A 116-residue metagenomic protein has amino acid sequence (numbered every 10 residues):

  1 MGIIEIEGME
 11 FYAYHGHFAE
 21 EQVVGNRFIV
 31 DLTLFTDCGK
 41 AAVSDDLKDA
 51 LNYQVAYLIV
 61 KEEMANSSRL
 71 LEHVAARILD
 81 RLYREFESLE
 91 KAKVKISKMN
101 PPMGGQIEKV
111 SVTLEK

Functional and structural regions predicted by a protein language model:
M1-K116: N-terminal, polar/charged subdomain of small-to-medium soluble alpha/beta proteins
